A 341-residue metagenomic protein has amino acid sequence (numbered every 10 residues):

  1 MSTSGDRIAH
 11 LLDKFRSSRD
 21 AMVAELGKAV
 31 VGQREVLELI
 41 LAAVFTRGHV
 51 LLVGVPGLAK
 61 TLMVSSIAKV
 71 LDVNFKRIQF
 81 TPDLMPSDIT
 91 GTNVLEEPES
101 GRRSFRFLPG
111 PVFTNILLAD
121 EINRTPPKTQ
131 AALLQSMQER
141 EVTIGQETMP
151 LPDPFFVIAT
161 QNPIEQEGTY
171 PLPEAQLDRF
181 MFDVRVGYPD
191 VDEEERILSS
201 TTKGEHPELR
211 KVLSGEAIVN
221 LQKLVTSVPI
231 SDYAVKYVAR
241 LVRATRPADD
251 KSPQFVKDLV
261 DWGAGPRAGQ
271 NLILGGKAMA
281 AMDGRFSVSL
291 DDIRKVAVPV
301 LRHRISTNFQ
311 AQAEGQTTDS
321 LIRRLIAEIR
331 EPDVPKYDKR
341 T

Functional and structural regions predicted by a protein language model:
M1-A9, A248-T341: C-terminal engagement/docking regions of AAA+ P-loop ATPases
I8-R16, A29, T169, D183-F255 (+4 more regions): Conserved C-terminal "switch" segment of AAA+ ATPases
L11-L58, R243: Pre-Walker A (pre-P-loop) alpha-helix and adjacent loop at the N terminus of AAA/AAA+ ATPase modules, a conserved
E38-A42, E96-L118: Conserved alpha-helical scaffold flanking the Walker A/P-loop in AAA+ ATPase domains
V44-P82: Walker A/P-loop
V55, I89, T160: P-loop (Walker A) phosphate-binding loop of NTP-binding proteins
E96-R102, T125-T129, M137-V228, K277-M279: Canonical AAA+ ATPase core
D120-E121, A132: Walker B catalytic acidic pair
